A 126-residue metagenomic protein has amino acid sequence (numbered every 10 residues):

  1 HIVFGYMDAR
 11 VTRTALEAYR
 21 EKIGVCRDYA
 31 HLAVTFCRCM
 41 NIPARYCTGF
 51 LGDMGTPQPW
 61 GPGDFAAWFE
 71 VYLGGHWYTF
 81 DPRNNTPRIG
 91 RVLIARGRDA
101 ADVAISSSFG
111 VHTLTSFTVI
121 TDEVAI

Functional and structural regions predicted by a protein language model:
H1-G24, L32, A100, H112-A125: Secondary-structure boundary elements
D28-T113: Hydrophobic/aromatic-rich core segments of domains that either
